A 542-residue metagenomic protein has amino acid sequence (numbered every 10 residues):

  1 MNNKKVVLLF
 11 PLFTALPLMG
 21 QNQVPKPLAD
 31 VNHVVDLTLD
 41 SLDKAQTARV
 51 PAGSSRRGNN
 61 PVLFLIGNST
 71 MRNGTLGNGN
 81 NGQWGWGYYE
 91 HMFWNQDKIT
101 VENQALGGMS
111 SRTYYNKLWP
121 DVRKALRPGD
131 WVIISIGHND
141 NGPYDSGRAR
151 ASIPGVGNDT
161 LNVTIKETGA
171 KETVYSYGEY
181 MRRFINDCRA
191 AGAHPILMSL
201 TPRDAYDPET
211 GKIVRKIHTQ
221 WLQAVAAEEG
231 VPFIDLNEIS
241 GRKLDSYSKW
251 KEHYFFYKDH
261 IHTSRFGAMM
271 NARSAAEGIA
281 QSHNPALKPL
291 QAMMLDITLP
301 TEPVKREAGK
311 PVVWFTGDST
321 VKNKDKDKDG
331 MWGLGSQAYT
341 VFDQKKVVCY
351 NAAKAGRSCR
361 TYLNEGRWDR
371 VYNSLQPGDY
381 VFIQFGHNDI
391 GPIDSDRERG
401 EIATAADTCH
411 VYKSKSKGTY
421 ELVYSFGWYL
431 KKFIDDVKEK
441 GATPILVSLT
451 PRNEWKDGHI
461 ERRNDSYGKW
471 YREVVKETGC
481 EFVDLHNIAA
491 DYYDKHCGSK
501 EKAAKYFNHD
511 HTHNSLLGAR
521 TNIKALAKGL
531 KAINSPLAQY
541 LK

Functional and structural regions predicted by a protein language model:
M1-Q23: Bacterial Sec-dependent N-terminal signal peptides
N3, D121-R265, M269, A276-Q291 (+3 more regions): Alpha-helical cap/lid subdomain in secreted, periplasmic, or secretory-pathway luminal O-acyl-processing enzymes
V24-A105, P120-V132, A151-G155, L299-K354 (+2 more regions): Serine-esterase "nucleophile elbow" of acetyl-processing enzymes
M71, L106-S111, N139, V321 (+2 more regions): Short active-site-proximal "capping" loops at secondary-structure junctions
T75-G79, P208-I213, D325-D329, Y362-L363 (+1 more regions): Short, solvent-exposed loop/turn segments at secondary-structure boundaries
N81-W84, T113-N116, Y175, D329 (+2 more regions): Conserved phosphate-coordination/catalytic loops
S110-D121, S358-R370: N-terminal post-signal-peptidase region of extra-cytosolic proteins
A292-T301, K542: A short, charged, Gly/Pro-tolerant segment at domain boundaries
